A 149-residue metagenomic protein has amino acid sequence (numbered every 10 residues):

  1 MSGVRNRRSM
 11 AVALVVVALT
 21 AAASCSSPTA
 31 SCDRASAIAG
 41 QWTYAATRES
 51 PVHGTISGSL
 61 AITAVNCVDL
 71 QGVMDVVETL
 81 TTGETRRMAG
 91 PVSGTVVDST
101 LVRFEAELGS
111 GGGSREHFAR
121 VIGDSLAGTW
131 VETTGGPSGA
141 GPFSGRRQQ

Functional and structural regions predicted by a protein language model:
M1-S24: Sec-dependent bacterial lipoprotein signal peptides
L19-Q41, Q149: Bacterial Sec-dependent N-terminal signal peptides
S27-T29, I56-S57, G112-R115: Charged, amphipathic alpha-helical segments
S31, S59-L60, T85-T100, G123-Q149: Edge beta-strand at a domain terminus
R34-I56, L70, M74, L126-W130 (+1 more regions): Tryptophan-anchored aromatic micro-motifs
R48-S50, V73-T82, R87, L108-G113 (+1 more regions): Short, solvent-exposed aromatic-acidic interface loops
V52-V97: N-terminal glycine/threonine-rich, aromatic-flanked beta-hairpin/loop signature
M88, V92, T100-F118: An anionic, turn-rich surface loop/hairpin at beta-sheet edges that serves as a generic interaction/coordination patch
